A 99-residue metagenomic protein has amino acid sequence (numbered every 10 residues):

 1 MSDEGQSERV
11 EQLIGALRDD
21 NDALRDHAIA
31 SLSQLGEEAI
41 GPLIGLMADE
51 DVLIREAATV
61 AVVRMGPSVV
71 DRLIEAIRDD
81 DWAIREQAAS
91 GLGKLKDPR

Functional and structural regions predicted by a protein language model:
M1-S7, G15, D22-E37, G45 (+3 more regions): Structural detector for internal amphipathic alpha-helices that build alpha-solenoid repeat scaffolds
